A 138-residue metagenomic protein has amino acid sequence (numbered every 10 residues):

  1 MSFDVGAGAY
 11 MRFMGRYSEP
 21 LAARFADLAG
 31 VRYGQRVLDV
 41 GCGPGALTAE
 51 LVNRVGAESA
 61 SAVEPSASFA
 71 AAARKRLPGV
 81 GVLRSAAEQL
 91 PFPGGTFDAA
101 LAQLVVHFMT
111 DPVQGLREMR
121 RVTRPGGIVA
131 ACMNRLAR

Functional and structural regions predicted by a protein language model:
D4-G15: Class I SAM-dependent methyltransferase Rossmann-like catalytic core, especially the SAM/SAH-binding loop
R16-Q35, E50: Conserved alpha-helix/loop element of class I SAM-dependent methyltransferases that forms part of the SAM/SAH-binding
A29-V31, V55, T123: A generic alpha-to-beta junction signature in SAM-dependent methyltransferases
R36-L90: Class I SAM-dependent methyltransferase SAM/SAH-binding core
E88-A100: A short acidic, Gly/Pro-enriched loop at the edge of an enzyme's catalytic core that lines a small-molecule cofactor
A99-P112, R135: A short SAM/SAH-binding and catalytic strip from SAM-dependent methyltransferases
V113-I128: A short glycine-rich, Lys/Arg-flanked "PGG" loop and its adjoining helix->strand segment in the class I
I128-R138: Conserved class I S-adenosyl-L-methionine
